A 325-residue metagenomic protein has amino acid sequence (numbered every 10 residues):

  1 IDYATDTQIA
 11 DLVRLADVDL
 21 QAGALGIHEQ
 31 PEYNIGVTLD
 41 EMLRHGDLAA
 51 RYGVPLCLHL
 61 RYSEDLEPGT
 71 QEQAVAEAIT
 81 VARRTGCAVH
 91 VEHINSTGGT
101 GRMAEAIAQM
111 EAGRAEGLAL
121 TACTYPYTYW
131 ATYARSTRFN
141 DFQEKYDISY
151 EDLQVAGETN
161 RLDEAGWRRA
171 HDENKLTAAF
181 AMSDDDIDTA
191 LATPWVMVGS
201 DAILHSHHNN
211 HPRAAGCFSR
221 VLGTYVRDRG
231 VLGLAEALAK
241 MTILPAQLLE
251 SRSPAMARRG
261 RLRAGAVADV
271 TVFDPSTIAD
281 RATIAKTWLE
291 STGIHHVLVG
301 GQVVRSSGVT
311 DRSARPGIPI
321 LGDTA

Functional and structural regions predicted by a protein language model:
I1-D6, A10-I35, I79-R83, C87-V231: Active-site neighborhoods of metal-dependent hydrolases
A4-A10, V18-A76: Divalent metal-binding pocket/active-site signature
G23, H59, C123, D201 (+5 more regions): Divalent metal-coordination and catalytic microenvironments
Q30, C57-R61, E92-I94, A122-Y125 (+4 more regions): Generic beta-strand/beta-sheet core signal
N34-V37, S63-E67, T97-R102, T128-T132 (+5 more regions): Flexible loop/turn segments at secondary-structure boundaries
A178, I187, R229-L238, Q247-W288: Acidic, glycine-enriched loop/beta-strand segments at the rims of small-molecule binding/catalytic pockets
F180-A181, D188-W195, S200-I203, V267-P316: C-terminal cap of metal-dependent C-N hydrolases
M197-V198, G216-R220, T224, E236-A239 (+3 more regions): Feature representing long, continuous alpha-helical segments
